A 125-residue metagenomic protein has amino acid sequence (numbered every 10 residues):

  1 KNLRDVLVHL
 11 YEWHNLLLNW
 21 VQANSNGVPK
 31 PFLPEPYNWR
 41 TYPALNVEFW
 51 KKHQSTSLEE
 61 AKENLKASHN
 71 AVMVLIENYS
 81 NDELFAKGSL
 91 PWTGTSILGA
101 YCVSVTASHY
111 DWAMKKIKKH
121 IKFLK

Functional and structural regions predicted by a protein language model:
K1-A44, K87-K125: Short, contiguous alpha-helical
R40-F85: Acidic/histidine-rich alpha-helical segments that form the ligand environment of transition-metal centers
